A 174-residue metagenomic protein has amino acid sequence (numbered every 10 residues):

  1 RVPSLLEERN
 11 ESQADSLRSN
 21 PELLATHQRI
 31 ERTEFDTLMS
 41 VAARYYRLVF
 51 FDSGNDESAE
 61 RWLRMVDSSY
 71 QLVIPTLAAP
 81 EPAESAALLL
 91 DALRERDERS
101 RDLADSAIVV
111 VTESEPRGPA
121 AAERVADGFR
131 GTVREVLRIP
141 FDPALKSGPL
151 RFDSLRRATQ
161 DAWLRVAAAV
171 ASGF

Functional and structural regions predicted by a protein language model:
R1-R44, S147-L150: P-loop/Walker-type NTP enzyme "switch/lid" segment
P3-S4, A92-E98, D105, V170-F174: Acidic-aromatic/histidine active-site loop/patch
L24-T26, F50-D52, I74-A78, I108-E113: Conserved beta-strand segments of the P-loop GTPase G domain that flank and frequently precede/overlap
R44-Y46, A59-P80: Inter-motif core of Ras-like GTPase G domains
R47-E57: Short acidic catalytic loops
S68-Q71, D102-A107, T132-R134: Short glycine-/polar-rich loops that comprise or flank the Walker A/P-loop and associated switch/sensor motifs
E113-R157: Beta-strand-loop-alpha "switch" segments that mediate conformational coupling across diverse proteins
S147-F174: NTP-binding/hydrolysis catalytic cores, primarily Walker-type P-loop NTPases
